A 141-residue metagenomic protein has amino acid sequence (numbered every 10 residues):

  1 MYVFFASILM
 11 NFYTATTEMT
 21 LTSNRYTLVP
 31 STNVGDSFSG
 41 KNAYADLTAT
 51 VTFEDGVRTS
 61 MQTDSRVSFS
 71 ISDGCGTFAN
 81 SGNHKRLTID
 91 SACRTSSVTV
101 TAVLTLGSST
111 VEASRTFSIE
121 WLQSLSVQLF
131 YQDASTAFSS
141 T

Functional and structural regions predicted by a protein language model:
M1-T141: Extracytoplasmic soluble-region selector
